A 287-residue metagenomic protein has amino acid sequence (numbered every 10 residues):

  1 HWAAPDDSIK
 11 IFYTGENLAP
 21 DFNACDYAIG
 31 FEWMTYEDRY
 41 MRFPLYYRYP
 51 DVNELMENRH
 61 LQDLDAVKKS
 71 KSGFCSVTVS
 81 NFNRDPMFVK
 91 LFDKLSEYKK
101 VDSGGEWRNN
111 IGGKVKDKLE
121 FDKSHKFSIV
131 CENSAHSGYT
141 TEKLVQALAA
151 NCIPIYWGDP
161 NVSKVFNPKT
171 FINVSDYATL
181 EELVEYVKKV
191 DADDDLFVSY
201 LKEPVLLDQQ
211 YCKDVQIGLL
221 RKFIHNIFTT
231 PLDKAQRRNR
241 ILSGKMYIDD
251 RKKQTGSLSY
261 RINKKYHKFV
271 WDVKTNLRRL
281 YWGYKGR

Functional and structural regions predicted by a protein language model:
H1-D6, I11, A19-D102, G112-V130 (+1 more regions): Pol beta-like nucleotidyltransferase catalytic core
G15: Nucleotide-sugar donor phosphate/pyrophosphate-binding loop at the beta->alpha transition of glycosyltransferases
G105: Short loop/edge segments at beta-strand edges and connector loops that shape dinucleotide/nucleotide cofactor-binding
